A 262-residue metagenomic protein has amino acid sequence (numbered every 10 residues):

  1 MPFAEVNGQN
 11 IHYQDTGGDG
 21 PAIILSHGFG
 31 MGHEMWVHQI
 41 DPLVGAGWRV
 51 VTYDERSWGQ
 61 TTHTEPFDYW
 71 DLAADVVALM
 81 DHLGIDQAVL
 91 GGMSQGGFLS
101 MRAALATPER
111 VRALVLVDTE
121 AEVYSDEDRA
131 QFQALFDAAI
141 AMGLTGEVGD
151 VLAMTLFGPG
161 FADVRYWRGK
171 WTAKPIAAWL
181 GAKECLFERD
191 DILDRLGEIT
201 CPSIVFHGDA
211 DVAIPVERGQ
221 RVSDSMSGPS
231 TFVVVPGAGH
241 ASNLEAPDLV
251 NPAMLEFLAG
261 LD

Functional and structural regions predicted by a protein language model:
Q9-T62: Conserved HGGG/HGGXW glycine-rich cap/lid loop of the alpha/beta-hydrolase fold
D71-A88: Conserved acidic catalytic loop of the alpha/beta-hydrolase fold
M101-A106, V111-M142: Flexible "cap/lid" loop of the alpha/beta hydrolase fold
Y124-A130, L144-G197: Conserved alpha/beta-hydrolase catalytic His-Asp/Glu region
I199, V205-H207, D211: Short beta-strand/loop motif that positions the catalytic acidic residue of the alpha/beta-hydrolase fold
C201, P215-S223: Short alpha-helix in the alpha/beta-hydrolase fold that links the catalytic acid
Q220-A241: Catalytic histidine neighborhood in serine/cysteine hydrolases with alpha/beta-hydrolase-type architecture
A238-N251: Catalytic histidine-centered segment of alpha/beta-hydrolase-like enzymes
